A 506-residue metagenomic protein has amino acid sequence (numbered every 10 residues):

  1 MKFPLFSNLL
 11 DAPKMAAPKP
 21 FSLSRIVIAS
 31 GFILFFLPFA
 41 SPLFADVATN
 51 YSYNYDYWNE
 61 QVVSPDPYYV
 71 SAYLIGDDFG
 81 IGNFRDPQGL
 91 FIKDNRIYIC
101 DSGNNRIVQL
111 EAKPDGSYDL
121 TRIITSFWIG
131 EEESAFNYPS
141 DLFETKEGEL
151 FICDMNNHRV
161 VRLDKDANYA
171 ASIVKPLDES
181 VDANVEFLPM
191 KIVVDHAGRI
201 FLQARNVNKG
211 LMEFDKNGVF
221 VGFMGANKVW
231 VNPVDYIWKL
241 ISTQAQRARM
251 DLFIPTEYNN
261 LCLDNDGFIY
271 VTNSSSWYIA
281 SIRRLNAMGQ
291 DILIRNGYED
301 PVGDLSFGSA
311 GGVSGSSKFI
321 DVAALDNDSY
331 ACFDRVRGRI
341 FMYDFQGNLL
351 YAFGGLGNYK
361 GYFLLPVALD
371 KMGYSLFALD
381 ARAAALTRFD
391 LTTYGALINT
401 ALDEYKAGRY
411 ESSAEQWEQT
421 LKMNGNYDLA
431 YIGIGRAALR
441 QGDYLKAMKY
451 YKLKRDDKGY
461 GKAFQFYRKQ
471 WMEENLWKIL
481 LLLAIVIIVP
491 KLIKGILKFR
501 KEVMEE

Functional and structural regions predicted by a protein language model:
F3-F6, F36, S41, R96: A subset of signal/propeptide-processing and intrinsically disordered low-complexity segments in secreted/extracellular
F3-I28: Bacterial N-terminal signal peptides that target proteins for export
M15, K19-P20, F32, L43 (+1 more regions): Compositionally biased non-globular segments, especially hydrophobic aliphatic-rich helices of signal peptides
V27-F39: Bacterial N-terminal signal peptides
F44-Y444, K454-R455, G461-E506: Eukaryotic scaffold repeat domains enriched in small/polar residues
